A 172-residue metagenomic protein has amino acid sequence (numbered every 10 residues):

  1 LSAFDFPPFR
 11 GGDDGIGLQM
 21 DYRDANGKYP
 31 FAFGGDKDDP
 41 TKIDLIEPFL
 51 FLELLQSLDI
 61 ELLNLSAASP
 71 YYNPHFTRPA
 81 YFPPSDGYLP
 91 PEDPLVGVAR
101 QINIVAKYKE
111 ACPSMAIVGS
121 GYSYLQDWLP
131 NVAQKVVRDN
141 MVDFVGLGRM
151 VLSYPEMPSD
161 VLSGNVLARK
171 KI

Functional and structural regions predicted by a protein language model:
L1-I172: Flavin-dependent oxidoreductase catalytic cores
